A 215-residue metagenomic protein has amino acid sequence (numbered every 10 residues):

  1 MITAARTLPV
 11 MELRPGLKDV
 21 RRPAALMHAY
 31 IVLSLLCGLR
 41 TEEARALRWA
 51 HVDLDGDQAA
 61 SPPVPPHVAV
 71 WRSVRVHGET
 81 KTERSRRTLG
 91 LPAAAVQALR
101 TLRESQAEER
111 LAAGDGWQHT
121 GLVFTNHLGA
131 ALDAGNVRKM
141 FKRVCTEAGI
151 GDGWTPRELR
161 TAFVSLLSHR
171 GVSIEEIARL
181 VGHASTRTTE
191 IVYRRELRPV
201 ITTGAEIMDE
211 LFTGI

Functional and structural regions predicted by a protein language model:
M1-L47, P63-V64, S85, A95 (+3 more regions): Basic, Lys/Arg- and aromatic-enriched nucleic-acid-binding interface segment
A4, T80, R87, I191 (+1 more regions): DNA/chromatin major-groove-contacting recognition/catalytic segments
M11-P23, A130-N136, I150-T155: N-terminal core-binding DNA-recognition domain of tyrosine site-specific recombinases/integrases
A25, A29-V32, L36-E43, N136 (+4 more regions): C-terminal catalytic core of tyrosine-transesterase DNA break-rejoin enzymes
H51-G56, V172-V192: Short, polar N-cap/turn motifs at the start of nucleic acid-interacting alpha helices
D53-P63, L99-A113: Proline-centered turn/helix-capping motifs that create local helix->coil transitions or kinks
P62-P65, H77-T101, W117-K142: C-terminal catalytic core of Y-nucleophile DNA break-rejoin enzymes
P62-P65, V74-R75, V181-E206: Catalytic-site neighborhood detector that most strongly recognizes the C-terminal catalytic loop/helix of tyrosine
